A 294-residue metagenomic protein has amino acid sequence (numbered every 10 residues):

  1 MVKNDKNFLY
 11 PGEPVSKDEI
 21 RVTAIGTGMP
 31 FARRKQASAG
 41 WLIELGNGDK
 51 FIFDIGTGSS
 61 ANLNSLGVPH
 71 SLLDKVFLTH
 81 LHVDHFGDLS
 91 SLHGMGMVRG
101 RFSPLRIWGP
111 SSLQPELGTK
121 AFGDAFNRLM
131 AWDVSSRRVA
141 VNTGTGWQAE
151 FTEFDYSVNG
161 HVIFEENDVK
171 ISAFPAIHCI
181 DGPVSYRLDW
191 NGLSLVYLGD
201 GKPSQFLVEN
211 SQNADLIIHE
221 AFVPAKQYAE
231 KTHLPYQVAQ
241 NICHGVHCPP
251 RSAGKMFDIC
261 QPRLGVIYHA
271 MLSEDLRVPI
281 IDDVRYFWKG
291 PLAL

Functional and structural regions predicted by a protein language model:
M1-V196, P279-L294: Binuclear metal-dependent hydrolase catalytic cores
N191-V196, K202-L294: Cap/insert and terminal regions of metallo-dependent hydrolase folds
